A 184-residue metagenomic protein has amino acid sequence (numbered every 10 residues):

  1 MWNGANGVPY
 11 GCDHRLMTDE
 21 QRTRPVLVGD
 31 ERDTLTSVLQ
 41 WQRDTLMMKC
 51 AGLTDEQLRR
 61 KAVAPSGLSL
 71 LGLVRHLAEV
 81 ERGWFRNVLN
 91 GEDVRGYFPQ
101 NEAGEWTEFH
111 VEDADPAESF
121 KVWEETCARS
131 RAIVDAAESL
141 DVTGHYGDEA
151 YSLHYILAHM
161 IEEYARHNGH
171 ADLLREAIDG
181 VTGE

Functional and structural regions predicted by a protein language model:
W2, P9-R24, R32-G104, H145-E184: Short, contiguous alpha-helical
D30-L35, D115-A117: Active-site rim elements
E105-G144, H154-M160: Acidic/histidine-rich alpha-helical segments that form the ligand environment of transition-metal centers
